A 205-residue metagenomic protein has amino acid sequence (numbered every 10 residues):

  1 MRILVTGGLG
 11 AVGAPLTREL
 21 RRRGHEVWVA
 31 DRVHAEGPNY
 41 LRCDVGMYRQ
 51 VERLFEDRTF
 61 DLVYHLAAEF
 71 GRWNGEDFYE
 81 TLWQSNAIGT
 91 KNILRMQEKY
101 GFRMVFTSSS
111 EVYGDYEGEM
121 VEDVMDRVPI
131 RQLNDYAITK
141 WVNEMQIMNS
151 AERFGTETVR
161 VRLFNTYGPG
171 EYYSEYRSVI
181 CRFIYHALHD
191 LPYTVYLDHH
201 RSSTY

Functional and structural regions predicted by a protein language model:
I3-R23: N-terminal Rossmann NAD(P)H-binding glycine-rich loop of SDR-like oxidoreductase domains
E36-M47: Rossmann-fold cofactor-recognition segment
V45-S85: NAD(P)H-binding glycine-rich loop region in Rossmannoid oxidoreductase-like domains and their noncatalytic homologs
T59, K91-L133: Conserved Rossmann-fold NAD(P)-dependent oxidoreductase catalytic core, especially the SDR/UDP-sugar
E69-W73, S110-E117, F164-Y167: Active-site segment of SDR-like NAD(P)-dependent oxidoreductases
E76-K91, R95, I138: Catalytic Tyr-X3-Lys loop
G118, M145-T204: NAD(P)-dependent short-chain dehydrogenase/reductase
D135, T139-V142: Active-site helix of classical SDR
